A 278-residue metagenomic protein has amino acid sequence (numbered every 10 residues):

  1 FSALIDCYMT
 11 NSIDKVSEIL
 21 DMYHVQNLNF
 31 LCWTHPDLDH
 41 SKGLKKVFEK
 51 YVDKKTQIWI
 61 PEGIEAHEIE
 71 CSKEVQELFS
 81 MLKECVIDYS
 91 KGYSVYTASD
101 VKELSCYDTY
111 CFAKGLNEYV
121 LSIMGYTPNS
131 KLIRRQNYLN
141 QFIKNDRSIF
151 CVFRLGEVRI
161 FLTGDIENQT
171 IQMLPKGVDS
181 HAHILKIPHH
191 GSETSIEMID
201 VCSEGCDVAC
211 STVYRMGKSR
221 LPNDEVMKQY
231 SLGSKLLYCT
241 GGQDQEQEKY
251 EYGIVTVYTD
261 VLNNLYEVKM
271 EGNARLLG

Functional and structural regions predicted by a protein language model:
F1-N27, K91-I184, S192, E251-G278: Core dinuclear metal-dependent hydrolase active-site scaffold
A3, T10-I60, K176-S192, S203-A209: Active-site metal-binding motif and surrounding structural segment of the metallo-beta-lactamase
I5-Y8, W33-P36, P61-G63, D100 (+5 more regions): Active-site-proximal beta-strand/loop segments in catalytic clefts of secreted hydrolases
N11, P36-K42, E65-E68, E167-Q172 (+3 more regions): Active-site environment of divalent metal-dependent phosphoester hydrolases
S12-V16, H40-G43, C71-L82, T170 (+1 more regions): Stable alpha-helical elements in mature extracytoplasmic
K54-S122, F142-N145, G205-G278: Binuclear metal-ion centers of metallo-dependent hydrolases, dominated by the metallo-beta-lactamase
